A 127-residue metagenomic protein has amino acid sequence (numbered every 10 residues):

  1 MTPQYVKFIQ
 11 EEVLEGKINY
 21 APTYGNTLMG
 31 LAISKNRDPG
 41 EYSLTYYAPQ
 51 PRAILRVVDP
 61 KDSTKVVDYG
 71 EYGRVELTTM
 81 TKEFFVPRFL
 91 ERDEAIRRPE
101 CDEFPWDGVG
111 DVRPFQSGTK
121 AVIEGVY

Functional and structural regions predicted by a protein language model:
M1-Y127: Active-site glycine/GP-rich loop and adjacent strand/helix microenvironment that borders small-molecule binding pockets
